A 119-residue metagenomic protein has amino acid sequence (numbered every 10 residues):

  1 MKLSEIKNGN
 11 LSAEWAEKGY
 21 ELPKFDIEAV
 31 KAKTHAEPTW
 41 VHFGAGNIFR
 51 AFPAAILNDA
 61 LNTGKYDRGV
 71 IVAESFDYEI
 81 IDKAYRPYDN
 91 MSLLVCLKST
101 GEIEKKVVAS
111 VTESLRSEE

Functional and structural regions predicted by a protein language model:
M1-E118: Non-transmembrane, aqueous-exposed alpha-helical and coiled segments at domain scale
